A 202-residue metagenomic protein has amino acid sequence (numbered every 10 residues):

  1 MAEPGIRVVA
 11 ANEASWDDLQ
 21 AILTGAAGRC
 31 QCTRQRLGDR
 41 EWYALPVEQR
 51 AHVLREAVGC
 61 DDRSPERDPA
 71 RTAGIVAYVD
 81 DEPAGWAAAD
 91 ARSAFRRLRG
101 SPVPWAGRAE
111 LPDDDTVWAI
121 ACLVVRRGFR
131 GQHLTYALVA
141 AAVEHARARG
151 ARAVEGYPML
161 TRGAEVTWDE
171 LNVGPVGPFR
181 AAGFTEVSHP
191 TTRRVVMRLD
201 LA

Functional and structural regions predicted by a protein language model:
M1-E41: Conserved N-terminal entry element of GNAT/NAT acetyltransferase domains
G25-L45, Y78-R97: Conserved donor-binding loop and adjoining core beta-sheet/short helix segment in diverse acyl/aminoacyl transferases
C30-A73: Active-site rim helix/loop that mediates acceptor-substrate recognition in acyltransferases
S64-P69, Y78, P83-V124, V166-W168 (+2 more regions): Conserved acyl-donor/pantetheine-binding loop and adjacent beta-alpha core of acyl/acetyltransferases and related
T72, T192-M197: Short hydrophobic/aromatic beta-strand or adjacent loop that forms the aromatic wall/cage of a ligand/substrate-binding
I120, V154-G156: Conserved hydrophobic beta-strand within the GNAT/NAT acetyltransferase core sheet that lines the active-site cleft
I120-V125, G131-A148: Conserved acetyl-CoA-binding loop-helix of GNAT-fold acetyltransferases
R147-R152, L160-H189: Conserved active-site alpha-helix within GNAT-family acetyltransferase domains
